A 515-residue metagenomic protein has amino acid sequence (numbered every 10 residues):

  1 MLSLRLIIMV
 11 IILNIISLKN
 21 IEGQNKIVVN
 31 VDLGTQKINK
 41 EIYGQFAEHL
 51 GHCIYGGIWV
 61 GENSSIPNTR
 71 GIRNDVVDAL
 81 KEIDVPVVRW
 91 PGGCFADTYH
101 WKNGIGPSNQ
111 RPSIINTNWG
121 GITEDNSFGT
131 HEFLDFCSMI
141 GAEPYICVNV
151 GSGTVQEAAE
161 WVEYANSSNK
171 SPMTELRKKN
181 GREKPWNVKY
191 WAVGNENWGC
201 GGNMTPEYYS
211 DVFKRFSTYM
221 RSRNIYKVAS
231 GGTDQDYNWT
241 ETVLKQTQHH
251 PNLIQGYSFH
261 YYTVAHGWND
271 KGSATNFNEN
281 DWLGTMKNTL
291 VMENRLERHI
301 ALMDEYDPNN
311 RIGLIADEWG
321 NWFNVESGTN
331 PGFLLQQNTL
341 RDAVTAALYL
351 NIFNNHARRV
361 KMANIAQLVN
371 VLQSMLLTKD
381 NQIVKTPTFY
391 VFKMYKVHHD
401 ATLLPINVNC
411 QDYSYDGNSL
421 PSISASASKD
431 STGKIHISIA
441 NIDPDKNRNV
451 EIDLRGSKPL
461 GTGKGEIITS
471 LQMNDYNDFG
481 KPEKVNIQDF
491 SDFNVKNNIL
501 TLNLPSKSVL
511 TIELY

Functional and structural regions predicted by a protein language model:
L2, S17-G256, M292-Y515: Non-catalytic accessory regions flanking glycosidase/transglycosidase catalytic cores in CAZymes
L2-V10: Sec-dependent signal peptide recognition, specifically the positively charged N-region followed immediately by
P251, K271, T289: Catalytic cores of phosphodiester-bond-cleaving enzymes
F259: Histidine-centered catalytic micro-motifs
Y262-G284, T329: Active-site His/acidic residue clusters
L283-T285, Q337-N338: Extracellular loop and loop/strand-boundary signature of outer-membrane beta-barrel proteins
M286-K287, L296: Beta-propeller domains
